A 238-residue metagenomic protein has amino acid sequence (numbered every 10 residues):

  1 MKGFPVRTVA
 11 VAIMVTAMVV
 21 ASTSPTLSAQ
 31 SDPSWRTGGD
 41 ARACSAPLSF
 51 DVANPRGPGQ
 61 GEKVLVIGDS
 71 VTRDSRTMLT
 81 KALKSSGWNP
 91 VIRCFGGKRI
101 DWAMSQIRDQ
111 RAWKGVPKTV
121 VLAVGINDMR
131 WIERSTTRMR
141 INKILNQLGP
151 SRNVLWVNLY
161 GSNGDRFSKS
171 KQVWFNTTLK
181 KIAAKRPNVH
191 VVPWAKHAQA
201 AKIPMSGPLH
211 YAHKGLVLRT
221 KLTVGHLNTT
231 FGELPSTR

Functional and structural regions predicted by a protein language model:
M1-L65, T72, W113-V116, T230-R238: N-terminal secretory targeting modules
A43-S45, D51, G57-R140, N163-D165 (+1 more regions): Conserved SGNH/GDSL esterase-like catalytic core that processes O-acyl groups on lipids and polysaccharides
L65, L155-V157, H190-V192: Hydrophobic/aromatic beta-strand patches that form the interior of the parallel beta-sheet core in alpha/beta enzyme
F95, L159, W194-K196: Active-site loop/turn elements of alpha/beta-hydrolase fold enzymes, especially the short glycine-/histidine-rich
A123, V157-N158: Alpha/beta-hydrolase-fold catalytic nucleophile elbow
I141-L145, N176: Generic structural signal for well-ordered alpha-helices, preferentially at hydrophobic/aromatic core positions
P150-N153: A short helix->loop->beta-strand "cap" motif at the edges of active sites that frequently abuts
N163-R238: Catalytic His-Asp segment of secreted/periplasmic serine-dependent ester chemistry enzymes
